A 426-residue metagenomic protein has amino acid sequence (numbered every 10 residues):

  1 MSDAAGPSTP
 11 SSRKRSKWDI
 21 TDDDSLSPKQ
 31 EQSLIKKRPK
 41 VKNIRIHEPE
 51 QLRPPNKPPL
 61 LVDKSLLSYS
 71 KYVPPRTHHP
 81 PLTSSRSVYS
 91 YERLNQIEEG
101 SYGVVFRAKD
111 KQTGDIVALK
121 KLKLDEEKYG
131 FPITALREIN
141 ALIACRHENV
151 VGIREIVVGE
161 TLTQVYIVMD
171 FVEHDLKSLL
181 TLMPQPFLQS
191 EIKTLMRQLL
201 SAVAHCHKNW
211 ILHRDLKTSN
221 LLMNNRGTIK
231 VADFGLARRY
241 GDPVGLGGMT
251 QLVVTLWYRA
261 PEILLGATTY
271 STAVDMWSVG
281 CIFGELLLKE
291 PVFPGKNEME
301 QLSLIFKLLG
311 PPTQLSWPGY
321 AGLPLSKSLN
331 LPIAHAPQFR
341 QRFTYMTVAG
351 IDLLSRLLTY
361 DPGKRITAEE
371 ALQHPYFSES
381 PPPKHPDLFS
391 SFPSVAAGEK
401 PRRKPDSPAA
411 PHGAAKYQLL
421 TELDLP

Functional and structural regions predicted by a protein language model:
M1-V88, L425-P426: Intrinsically disordered, low-complexity regulatory segments that flank or precede the catalytic domain of eukaryotic
V104: Conserved N-lobe ATP-binding subsite of Hanks-type protein kinase domains, especially the beta3 VAIK lysine
I116, K121-R146: Conserved N-lobe beta3->alphaC-helix segment of eukaryotic protein kinase catalytic domains
T163-D175: Conserved short submotifs of the Hanks-type protein kinase catalytic core that shape the nucleotide-binding pocket
L195-M196: Activation segment signature within eukaryotic-like protein kinase domains
P312-S355: C-terminal lobe substrate-recognition/regulatory segment of protein kinase catalytic domains
P382-P426: C-terminal intrinsically disordered, low-complexity extensions immediately downstream of enzyme catalytic cores
